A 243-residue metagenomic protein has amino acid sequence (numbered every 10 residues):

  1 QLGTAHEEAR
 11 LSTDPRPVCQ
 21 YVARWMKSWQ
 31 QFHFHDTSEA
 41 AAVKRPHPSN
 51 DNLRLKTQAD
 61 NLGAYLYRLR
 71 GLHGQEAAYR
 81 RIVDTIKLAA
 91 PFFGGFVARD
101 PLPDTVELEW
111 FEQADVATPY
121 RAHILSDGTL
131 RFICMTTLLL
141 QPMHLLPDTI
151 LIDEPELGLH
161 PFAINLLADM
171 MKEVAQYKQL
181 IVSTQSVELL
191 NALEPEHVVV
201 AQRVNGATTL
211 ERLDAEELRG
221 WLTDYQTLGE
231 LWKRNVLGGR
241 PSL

Functional and structural regions predicted by a protein language model:
Q1-L88, V97: Electropositive, glycine-dotted interaction segments that contact anionic polymers or phosphate-rich ligands
Q1-T4, L108-E112, N205-L213: Short, well-ordered strand-loop elements centered on a beta-strand within folded domains, enriched for acidic residues
R80, D84-L140, I152-N165: Conserved ABC ATPase signature
T129, T136-E188, L193: C-terminal structural cap/anchor segments
N165-L243: C-terminal lobe/lid and adjacent interdomain/linker elements of RecA-like ASCE P-loop ATPase modules
